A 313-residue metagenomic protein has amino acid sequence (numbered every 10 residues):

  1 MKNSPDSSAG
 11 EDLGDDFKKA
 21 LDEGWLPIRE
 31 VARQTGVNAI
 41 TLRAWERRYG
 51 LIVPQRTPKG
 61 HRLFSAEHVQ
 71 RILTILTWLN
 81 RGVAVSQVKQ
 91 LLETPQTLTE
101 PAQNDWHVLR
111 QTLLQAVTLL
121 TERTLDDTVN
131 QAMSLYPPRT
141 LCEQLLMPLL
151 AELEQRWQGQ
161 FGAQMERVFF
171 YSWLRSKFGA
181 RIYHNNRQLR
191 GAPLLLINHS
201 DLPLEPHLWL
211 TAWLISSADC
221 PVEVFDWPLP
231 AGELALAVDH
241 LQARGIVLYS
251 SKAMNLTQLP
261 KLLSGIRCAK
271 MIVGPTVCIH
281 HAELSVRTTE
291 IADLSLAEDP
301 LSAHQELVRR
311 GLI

Functional and structural regions predicted by a protein language model:
M1-L26: A detector for short, charged/polar N-terminal pre-domain segments
D12, G24, V31, N38-T41 (+1 more regions): Short glycine/proline-centered loop/turn elements that form peptide/ligand docking sites
D15-D16, R29, R62, E100 (+2 more regions): Short, contiguous strand/loop micro-motifs
K18-K19, Q34, L202, F225: Residue-level marker of alpha-helix boundaries and capping positions
L26, A39-I40, I72, W209 (+2 more regions): Residue-level marker for well-ordered alpha-helical positions
P27-I28, A84: Residues that mark the N-terminal boundary/hinge immediately upstream of a DNA-recognition element
R33-N186: Long amphipathic alpha-helical segments
F169-I313: C-terminal regulatory/effector modules of DNA-binding transcriptional regulators
